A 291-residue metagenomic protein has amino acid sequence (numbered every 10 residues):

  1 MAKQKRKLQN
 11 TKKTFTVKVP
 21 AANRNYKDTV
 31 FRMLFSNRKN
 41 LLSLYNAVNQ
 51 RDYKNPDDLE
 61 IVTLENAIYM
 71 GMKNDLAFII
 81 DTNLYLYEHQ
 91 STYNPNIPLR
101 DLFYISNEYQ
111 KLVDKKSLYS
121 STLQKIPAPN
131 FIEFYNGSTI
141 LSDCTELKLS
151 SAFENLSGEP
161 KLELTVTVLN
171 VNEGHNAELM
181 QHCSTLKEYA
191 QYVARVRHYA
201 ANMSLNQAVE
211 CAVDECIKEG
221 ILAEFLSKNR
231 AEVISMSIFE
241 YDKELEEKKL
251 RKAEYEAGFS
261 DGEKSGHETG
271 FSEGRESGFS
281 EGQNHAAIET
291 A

Functional and structural regions predicted by a protein language model:
M1-A291: Elongated, amphipathic alpha-helical interaction scaffolds
